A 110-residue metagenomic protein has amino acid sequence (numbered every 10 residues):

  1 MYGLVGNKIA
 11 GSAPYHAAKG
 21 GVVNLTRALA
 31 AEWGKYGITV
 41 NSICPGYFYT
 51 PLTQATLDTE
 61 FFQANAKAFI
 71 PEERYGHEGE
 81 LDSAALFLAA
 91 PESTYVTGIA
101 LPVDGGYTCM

Functional and structural regions predicted by a protein language model:
M1-G21, T26-R27, A31-K35: Catalytic loop of short-chain dehydrogenase/reductase
G3, L86, T97-M110: Short C-terminal tail/terminal secondary-structure segment of NAD(P)H-dependent dehydrogenase/reductase domains
V23, C44-A55: Short, flexible catalytic-loop segment of classical short-chain dehydrogenase/reductase
A31-Y36, F48, G76, A89: A short hydrophobic alpha-helix cap/turn motif
G34, T39, V96-G98: Short, small/polar-rich loop/turn modules that mediate ligand/substrate recognition or access, typified
T39-P45, Y49, A89, P102-D104: Conserved SDR Rossmann-fold cofactor-binding beta-strand/turn motif
T56-I70, Y75: A short C-terminal helix-loop "cap" of Rossmann-like NAD(P)-dependent dehydrogenase/epimerase domains
I70-L81, E92: A conserved structural motif in NAD(P)-dependent oxidoreductases
